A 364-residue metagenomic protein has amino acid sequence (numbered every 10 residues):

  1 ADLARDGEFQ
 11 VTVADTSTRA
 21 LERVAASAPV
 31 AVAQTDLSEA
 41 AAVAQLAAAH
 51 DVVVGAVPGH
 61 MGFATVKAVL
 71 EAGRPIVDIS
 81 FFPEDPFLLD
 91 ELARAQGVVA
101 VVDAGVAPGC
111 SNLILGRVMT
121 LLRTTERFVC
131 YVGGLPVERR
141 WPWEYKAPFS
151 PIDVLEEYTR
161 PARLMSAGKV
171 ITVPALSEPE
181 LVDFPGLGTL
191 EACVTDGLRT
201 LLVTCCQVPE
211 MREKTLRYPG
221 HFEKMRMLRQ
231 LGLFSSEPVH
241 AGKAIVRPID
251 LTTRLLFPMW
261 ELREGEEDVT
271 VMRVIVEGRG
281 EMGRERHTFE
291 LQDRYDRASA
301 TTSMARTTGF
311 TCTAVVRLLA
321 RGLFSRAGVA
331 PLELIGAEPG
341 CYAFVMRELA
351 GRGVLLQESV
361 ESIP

Functional and structural regions predicted by a protein language model:
L3, V69: Aromatic pocket-lining residues of Rossmann-like dinucleotide-binding sites
Q10-T12: Short beta-strand element of Class I
A14, A33, A56, I79: The conserved SAM/SAH-binding core of class I Rossmann-like methyltransferase domains, concentrating on the hydrophobic
A14-T18, D36-L37: N-terminal Rossmann-fold cofactor-binding loop
S17-A20, P83: Helix N-cap at the beta1-alpha1 junction of Rossmann-like dinucleotide-binding domains, i.e., the first residues
Q34-V52, A56, M61: Conserved Rossmann-fold cofactor-binding substructure of NAD(P)-dependent oxidoreductases
I79-D103: Rossmann-fold NAD(P)-binding glycine/threonine-rich loop
L121-P364: C-terminal catalytic/substrate-binding lobe primarily of soluble NAD(P)-dependent oxidoreductases
